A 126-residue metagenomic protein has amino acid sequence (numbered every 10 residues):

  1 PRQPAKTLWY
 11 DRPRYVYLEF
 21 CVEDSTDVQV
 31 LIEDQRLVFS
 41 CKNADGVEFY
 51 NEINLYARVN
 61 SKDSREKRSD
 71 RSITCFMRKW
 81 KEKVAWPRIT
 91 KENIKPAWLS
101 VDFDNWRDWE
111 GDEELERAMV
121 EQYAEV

Functional and structural regions predicted by a protein language model:
P1-V126: Long, compositionally biased, phosphorylation-prone intrinsically disordered terminal regions that serve as flexible
